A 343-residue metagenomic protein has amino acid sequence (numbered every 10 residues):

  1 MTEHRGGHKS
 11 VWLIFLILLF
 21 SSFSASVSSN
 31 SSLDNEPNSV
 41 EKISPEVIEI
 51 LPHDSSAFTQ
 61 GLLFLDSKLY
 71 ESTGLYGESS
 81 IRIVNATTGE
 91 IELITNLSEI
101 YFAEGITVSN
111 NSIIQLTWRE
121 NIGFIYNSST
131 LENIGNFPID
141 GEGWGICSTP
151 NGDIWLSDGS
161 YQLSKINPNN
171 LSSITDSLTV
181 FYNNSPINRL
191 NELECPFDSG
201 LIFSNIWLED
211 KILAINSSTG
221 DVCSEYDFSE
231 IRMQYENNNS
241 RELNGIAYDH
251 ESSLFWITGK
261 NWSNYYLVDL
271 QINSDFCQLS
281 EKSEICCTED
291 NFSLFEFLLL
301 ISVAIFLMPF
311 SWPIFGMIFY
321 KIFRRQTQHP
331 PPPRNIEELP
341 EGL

Functional and structural regions predicted by a protein language model:
M1-D34, L193, C286-L343: Secretory targeting signatures
E36-S55, T88-E90: A short helix->beta-strand "capping" segment at the edge of beta-propeller domains
I48-S80, T95-T107: Beta-strand-rich domains and repeat architectures in extracellular enzymes and scaffolds, especially beta-propellers
I50-S55, I94-E99, G135-G141, L178-I187 (+2 more regions): Surface loop/turn motifs at the tips and blade-to-blade linkers of beta-strand repeat domains
T59, L190-E192, N239-A247: Signature of short aromatic-glycine-proline-rich micro-motifs recurring in repeat-based ectodomains
F64-D66, V108-N110, S148-N151, C195-S199 (+1 more regions): Residue-level detector of Asp-centered blade-edge/turn motifs that repeat once per structural unit in beta-propeller
Y70-Y76, I113-E120, I154-S160, S204-L208 (+1 more regions): Conserved beta-strand positions in repeat-built beta-propeller and related beta-rich domains
N85-G89, N127-L131, P168-L171, N216-G220 (+1 more regions): Short loop/turn segments that connect beta-strands within beta-propeller blades
